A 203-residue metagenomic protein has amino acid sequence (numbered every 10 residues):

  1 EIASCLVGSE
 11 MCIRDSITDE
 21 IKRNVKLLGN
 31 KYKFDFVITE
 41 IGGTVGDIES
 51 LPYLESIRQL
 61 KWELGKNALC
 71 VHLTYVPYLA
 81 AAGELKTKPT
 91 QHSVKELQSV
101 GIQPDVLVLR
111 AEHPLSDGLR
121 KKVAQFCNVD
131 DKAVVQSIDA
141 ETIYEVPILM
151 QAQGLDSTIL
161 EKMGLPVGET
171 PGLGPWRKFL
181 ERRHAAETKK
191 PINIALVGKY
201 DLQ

Functional and structural regions predicted by a protein language model:
E1, V45-I48, L79-E84, I143-V146 (+1 more regions): A generic structural signal for short coil/turn motifs at secondary-structure boundaries
E1-G8, C12: Single conserved hydrophobic/aromatic residue that forms the stacking wall/gate of nucleotide- or nucleobase-binding
C5, A185-T188: Short, flexible hinge/linker loops that cap or flank conserved catalytic cores
R14-Q98: Conserved mixed alpha/beta core segments that line enzyme active sites in large multi-domain catalysts
I21-N24, G172-F179: Phosphate-interacting basic helix/loop segments used at nucleotide- and nucleic-acid interfaces
I41-G43, L109-A111, L196-K199: Short glycine-centered, acidic/aromatic-flanked micro-motifs in structured strand/loop junctions that mark active-site
K61-W62, A68-V167, W176-H184: Internal gly/pro-rich beta-alpha loop/helix module that stabilizes soluble enzyme cofactors or their anionic handles
K190-Q203: Phosphate-binding active sites in nucleotide-utilizing proteins
